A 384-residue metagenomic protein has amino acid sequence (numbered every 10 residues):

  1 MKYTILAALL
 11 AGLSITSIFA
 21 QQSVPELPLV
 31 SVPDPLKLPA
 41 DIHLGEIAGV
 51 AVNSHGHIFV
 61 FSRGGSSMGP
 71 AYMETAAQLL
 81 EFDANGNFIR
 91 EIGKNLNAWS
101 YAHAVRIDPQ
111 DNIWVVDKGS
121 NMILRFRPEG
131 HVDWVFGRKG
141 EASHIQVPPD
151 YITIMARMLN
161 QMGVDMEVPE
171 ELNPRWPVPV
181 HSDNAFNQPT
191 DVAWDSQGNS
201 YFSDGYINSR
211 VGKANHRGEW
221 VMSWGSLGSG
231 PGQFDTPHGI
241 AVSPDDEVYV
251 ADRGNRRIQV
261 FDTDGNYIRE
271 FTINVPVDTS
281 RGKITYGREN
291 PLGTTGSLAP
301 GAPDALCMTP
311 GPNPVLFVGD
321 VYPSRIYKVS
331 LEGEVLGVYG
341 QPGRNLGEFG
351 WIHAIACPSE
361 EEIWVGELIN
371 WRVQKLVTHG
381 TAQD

Functional and structural regions predicted by a protein language model:
I5-S17: Bacterial N-terminal signal peptides
Q21-D384: Eukaryotic scaffold repeat domains enriched in small/polar residues
